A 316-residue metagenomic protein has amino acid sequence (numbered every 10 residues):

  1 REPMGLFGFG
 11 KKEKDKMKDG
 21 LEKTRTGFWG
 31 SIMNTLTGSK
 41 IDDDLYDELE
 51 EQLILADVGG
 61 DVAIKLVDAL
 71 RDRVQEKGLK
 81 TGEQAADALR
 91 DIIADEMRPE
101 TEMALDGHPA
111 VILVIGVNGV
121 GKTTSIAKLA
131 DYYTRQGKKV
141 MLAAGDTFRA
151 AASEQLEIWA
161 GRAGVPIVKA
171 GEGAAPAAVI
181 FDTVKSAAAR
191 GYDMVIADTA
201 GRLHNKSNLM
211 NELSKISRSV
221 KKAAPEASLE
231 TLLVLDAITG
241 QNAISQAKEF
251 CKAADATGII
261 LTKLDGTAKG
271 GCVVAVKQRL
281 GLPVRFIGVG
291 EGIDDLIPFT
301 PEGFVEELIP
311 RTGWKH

Functional and structural regions predicted by a protein language model:
R1-W29: N-terminal accessory targeting/assembly segments
E2, K315-H316: C-terminal accessory "lid"/substrate-recognition subdomains
M4-L6, D43, A130, L296 (+1 more regions): Generic intrinsically disordered, low-complexity segments enriched for polar/acidic and small residues
L6-G8, G27, S125, P298 (+1 more regions): Intrinsic disorder/low-structure terminal segments
K12-K16, G119, T147, L209-L213 (+1 more regions): Short acidic/polar alpha-helix capping motifs at helix-coil junctions
K18, K23-T147, A152-A188, Y192-A197: Primarily NTPase-proximal linker/entry elements flanking Walker-type ATP/GTP-binding cores
A175-R190, H204-K315: Conserved catalytic-core segment of NTP-binding enzymes
A200-R202: Short glycine-rich anion-binding loops that position phosphate/pyrophosphate groups of nucleotides and phosphorylated
